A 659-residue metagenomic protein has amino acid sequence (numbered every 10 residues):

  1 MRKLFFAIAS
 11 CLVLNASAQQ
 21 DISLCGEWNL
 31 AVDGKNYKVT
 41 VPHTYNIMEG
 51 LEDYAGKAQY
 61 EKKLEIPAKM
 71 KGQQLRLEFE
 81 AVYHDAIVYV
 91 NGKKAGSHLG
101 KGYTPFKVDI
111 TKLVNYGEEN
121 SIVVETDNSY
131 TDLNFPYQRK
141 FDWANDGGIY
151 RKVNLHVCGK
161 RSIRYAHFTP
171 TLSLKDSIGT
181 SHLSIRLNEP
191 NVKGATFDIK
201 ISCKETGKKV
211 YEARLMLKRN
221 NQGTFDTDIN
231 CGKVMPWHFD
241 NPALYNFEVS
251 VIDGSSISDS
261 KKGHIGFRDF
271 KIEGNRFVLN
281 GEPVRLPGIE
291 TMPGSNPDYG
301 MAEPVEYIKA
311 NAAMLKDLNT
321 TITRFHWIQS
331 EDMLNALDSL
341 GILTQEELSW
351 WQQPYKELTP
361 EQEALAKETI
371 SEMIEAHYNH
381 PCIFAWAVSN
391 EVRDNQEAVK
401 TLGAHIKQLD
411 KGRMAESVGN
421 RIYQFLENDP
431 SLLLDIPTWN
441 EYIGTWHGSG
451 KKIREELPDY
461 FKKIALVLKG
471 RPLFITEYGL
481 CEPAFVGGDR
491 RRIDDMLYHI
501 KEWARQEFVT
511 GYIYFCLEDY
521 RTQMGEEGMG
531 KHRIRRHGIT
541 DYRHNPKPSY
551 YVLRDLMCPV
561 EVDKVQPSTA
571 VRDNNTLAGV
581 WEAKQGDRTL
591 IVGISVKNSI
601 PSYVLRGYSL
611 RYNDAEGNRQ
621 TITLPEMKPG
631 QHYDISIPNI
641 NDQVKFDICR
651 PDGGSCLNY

Functional and structural regions predicted by a protein language model:
M1-Q19: Bacterial Sec-dependent N-terminal signal peptides
A18-L51, K63-E65, V123-E125, S129 (+4 more regions): Accessory carbohydrate-binding/adhesion or oligomerization-edge regions at the termini of glycan-active proteins
I22-L30, V82, N145-G148, K160-R161 (+4 more regions): Substrate-binding clefts and catalytic carboxylate motifs of secreted carbohydrate-active enzymes
L30-D33, A55-Y165, P190-N191, R324 (+2 more regions): Accessory beta-strand-rich segments of carbohydrate-active enzymes
Y45-I66, G72-V90, G96-L99, H156-L172 (+6 more regions): Active-site-adjacent substrate/metal-binding segments within catalytic domains of carbohydrate-active enzymes
Y60-K62, T104-V108, N221-T227, Q631-I635: Short strand-edge motifs at loop-to-beta-strand transitions and within beta-strands of extracellular beta-rich domains
N115-G117, R186-K271: Extended acidic/polar, glycine-enriched regions that form or flank non-catalytic beta-rich accessory modules
D127-N134, D253-S258, P651-L657: Short acidic/polar inter-strand loop motif in beta-rich domains
